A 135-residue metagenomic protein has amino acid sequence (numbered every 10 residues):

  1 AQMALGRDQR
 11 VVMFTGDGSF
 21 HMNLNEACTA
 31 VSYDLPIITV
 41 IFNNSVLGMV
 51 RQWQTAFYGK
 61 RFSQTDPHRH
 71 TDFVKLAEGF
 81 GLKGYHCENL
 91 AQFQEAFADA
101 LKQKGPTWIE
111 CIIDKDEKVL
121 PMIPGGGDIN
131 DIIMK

Functional and structural regions predicted by a protein language model:
A1-K135: Thiamine diphosphate
